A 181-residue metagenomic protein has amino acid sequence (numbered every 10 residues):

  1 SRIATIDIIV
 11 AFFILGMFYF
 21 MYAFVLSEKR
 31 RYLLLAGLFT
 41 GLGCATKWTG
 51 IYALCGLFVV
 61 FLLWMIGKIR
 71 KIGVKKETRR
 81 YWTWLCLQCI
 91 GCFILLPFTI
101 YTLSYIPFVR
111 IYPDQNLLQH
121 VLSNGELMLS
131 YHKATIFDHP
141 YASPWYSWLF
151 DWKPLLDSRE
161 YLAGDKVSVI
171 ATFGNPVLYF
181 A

Functional and structural regions predicted by a protein language model:
R2-V10, T49: Short acidic/glycine- and proline-prone juxtamembrane loop motifs at membrane-interface regions of multi-pass membrane
I8-G16, C55, I94, F180: Membrane-embedded alpha-helical segments of multi-pass membrane proteins, especially the transmembrane helices
M17-L33, L62-I72: Membrane-interface transmembrane helices that cradle and orient dolichyl/undecaprenyl
A23-G41, K76-T78, W82: Short hydrophobic alpha-helices at membrane interfaces in multi-pass membrane enzymes
F39, L54-F61, I72-P107, N116-S123: Hydrophobic alpha-helical membrane-interfacial segments at the cytosolic entry of transmembrane helices
C86, F98-D151: Aromatic-rich transmembrane-lumenal/periplasmic boundary elements in polytopic membrane proteins
L155-A181: Membrane-interface anchor segments at the N-terminal boundary of transmembrane helices in multi-pass membrane enzymes
